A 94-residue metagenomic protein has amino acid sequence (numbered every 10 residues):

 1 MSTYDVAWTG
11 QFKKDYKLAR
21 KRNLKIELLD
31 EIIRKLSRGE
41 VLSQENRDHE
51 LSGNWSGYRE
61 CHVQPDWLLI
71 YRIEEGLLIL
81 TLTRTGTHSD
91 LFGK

Functional and structural regions predicted by a protein language model:
M1-P65, E74-T81, T85, S89-K94: Basic, Lys/Arg-enriched alpha-helical interface segments
